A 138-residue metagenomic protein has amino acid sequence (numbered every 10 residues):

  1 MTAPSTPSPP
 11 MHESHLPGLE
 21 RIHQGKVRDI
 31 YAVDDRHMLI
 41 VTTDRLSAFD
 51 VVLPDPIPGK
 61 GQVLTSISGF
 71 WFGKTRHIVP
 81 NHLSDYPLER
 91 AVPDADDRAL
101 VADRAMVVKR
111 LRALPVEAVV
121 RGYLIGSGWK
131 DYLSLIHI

Functional and structural regions predicted by a protein language model:
T2-I22: Short, Gly/Pro- and small/polar-rich lid/capping loops
I22-Y31: ATP-binding glycine-rich phosphate-binding loop
Q24, D85-V108: Short acidic (Asp/Glu) patches
V33-V52: An N-terminal structural lobe/cap that precedes and organizes the functional/catalytic core across diverse proteins
L53-L83: A conserved alpha-helical element in kinase catalytic cores
R76-Y86, P115-E117, G128-D131: Short secondary-structure capping/junction motifs at helix and strand boundaries
I136-I138: Conserved small/polar residues in nucleotide/adenosyl-binding loops
